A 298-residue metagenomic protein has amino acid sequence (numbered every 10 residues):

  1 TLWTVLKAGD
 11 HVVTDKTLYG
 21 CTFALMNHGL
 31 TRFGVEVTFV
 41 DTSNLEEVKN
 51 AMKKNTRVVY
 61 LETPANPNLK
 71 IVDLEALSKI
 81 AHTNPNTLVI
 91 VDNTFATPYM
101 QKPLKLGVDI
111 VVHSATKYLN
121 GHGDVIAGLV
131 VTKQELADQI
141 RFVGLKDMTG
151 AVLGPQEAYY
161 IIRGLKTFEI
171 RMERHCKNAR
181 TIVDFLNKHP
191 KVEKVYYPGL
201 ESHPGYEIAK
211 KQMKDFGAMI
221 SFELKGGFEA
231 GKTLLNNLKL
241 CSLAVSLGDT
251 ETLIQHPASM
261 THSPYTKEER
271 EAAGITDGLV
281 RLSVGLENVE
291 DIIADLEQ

Functional and structural regions predicted by a protein language model:
T1-K191, Y196: Conserved PLP-enzyme active-site core in the AAT-like
G9, G20, N27-H28, E36 (+5 more regions): PLP-dependent enzyme catalytic core of the Aspartate aminotransferase-like
L18, F142, N236-L243, Q298: Short, intrinsically disordered, mixed-charge
A137-D138, F168, G227-A230, T261 (+1 more regions): Short, acidic Gly/Pro/Ser/Thr-rich loop/turn segments
V192-V280, V284: Conserved C-terminal alpha-helix-loop-beta "cap" of PLP-dependent enzymes that closes/shapes the active-site mouth
